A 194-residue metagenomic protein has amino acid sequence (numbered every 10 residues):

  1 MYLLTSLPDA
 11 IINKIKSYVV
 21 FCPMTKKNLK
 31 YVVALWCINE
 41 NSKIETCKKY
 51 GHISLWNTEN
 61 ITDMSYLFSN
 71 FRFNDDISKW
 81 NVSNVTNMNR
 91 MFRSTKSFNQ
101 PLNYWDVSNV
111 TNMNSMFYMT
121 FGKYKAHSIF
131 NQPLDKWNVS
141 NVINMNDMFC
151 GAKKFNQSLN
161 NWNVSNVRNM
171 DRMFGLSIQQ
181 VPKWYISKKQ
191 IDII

Functional and structural regions predicted by a protein language model:
Y2-I194: Negatively charged
